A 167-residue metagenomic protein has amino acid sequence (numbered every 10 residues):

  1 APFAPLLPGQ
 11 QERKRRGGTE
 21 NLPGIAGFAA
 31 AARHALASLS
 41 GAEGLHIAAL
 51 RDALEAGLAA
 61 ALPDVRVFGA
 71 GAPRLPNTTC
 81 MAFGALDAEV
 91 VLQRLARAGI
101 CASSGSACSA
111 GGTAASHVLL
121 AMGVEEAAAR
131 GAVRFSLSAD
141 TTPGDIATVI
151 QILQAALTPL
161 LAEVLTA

Functional and structural regions predicted by a protein language model:
A1-G41: Conserved core segment of the aminotransferase class I/II
P8, A48-D52, L161-A167: A short, charged, Gly/Pro-tolerant segment at domain boundaries
L22-I25, R51, E55, P76 (+4 more regions): A general structural signal for well-ordered alpha-helical segments in protein cores
G24, A110, A114-A167: PLP-dependent enzyme catalytic core of the Aspartate aminotransferase-like
A32-A56, R66-L75: Structural signature of PLP-dependent enzymes
A61, F68-T78, V91-R97: Active-site pocket-lining segment
D64-G69, A102-S106: A short linear hydrophobic-aromatic micro-motif
T79-R134: Conserved C-terminal alpha-helix-loop-beta "cap" of PLP-dependent enzymes that closes/shapes the active-site mouth
